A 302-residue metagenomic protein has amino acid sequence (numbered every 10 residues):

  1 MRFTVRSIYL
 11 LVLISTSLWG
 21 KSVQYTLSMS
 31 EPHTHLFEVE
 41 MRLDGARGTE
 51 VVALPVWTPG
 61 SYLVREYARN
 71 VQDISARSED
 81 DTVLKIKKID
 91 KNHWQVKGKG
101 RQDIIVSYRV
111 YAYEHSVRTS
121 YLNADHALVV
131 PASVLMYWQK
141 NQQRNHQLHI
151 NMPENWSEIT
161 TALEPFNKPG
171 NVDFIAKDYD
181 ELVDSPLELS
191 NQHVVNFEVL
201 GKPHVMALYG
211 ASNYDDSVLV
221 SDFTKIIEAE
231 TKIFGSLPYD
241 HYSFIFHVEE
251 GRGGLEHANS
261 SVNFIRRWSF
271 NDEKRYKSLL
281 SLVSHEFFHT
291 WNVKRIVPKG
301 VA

Functional and structural regions predicted by a protein language model:
R2-L13: Sec-dependent signal peptide recognition, specifically the positively charged N-region followed immediately by
V12-G20: Hydrophobic h-region of N-terminal signal peptides that target proteins for export in Gram-negative bacteria
M29-S30, G60-N123, W138: A surface-exposed beta-strand-loop module
F37-A68, S133-P153: Surface-exposed beta-strand/loop patches in extracellular or lumenal glycoproteins
V39-G45, L54-V56, Q95-A124, H146-E154 (+1 more regions): Short, hydrophobic/aromatic-enriched beta-strand segments in well-ordered soluble domains
Y67-A76, Q143-T160, N171-E181, A211-Y242 (+1 more regions): Zn2+-dependent metallopeptidase catalytic core
S107-E188: Extended, low-hydrophobicity, Ser/Thr/Pro/Gly-biased non-transmembrane segments
H193-A302: Juxtacatalytic substrate-recognition/specificity segment
